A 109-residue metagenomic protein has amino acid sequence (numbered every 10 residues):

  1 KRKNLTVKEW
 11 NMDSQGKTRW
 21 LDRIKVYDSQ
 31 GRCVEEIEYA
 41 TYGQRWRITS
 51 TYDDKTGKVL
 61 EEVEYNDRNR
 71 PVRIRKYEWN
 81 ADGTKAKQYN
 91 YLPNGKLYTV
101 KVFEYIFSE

Functional and structural regions predicted by a protein language model:
K1-E109: Buried hydrophobic residues that stabilize the cores of well-folded domains
